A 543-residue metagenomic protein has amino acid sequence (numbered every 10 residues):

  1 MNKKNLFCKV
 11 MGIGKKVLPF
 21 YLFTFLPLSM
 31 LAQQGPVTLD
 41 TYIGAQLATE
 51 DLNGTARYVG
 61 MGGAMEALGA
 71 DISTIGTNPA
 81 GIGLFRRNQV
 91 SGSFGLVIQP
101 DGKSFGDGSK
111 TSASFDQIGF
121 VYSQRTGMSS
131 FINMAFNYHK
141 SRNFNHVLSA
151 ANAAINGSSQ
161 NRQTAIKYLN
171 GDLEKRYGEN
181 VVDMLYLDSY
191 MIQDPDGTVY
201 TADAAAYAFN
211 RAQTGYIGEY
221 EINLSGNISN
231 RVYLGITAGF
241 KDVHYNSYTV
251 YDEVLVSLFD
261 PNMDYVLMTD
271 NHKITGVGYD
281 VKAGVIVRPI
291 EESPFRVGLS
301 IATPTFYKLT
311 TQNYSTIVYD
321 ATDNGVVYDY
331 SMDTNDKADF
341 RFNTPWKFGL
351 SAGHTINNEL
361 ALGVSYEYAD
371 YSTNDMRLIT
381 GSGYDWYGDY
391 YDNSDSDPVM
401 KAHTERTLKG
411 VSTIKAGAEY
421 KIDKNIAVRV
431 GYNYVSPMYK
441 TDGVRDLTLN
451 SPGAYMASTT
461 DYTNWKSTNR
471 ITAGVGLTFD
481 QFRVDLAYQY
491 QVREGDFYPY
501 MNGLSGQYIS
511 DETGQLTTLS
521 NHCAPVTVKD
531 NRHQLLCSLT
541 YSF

Functional and structural regions predicted by a protein language model:
M1-T38, L539, F543: Bacterial Sec-dependent N-terminal signal peptides
G14-K15, T77, A418: Residue-level micro-sites within transmembrane alpha helices that shape and flank functional polar/acidic positions
Q33-L52, V121-F543: Outer-membrane beta-barrel porins/channels
A45-E66: N-terminal targeting signals for Sec/Tat export/insertion, comprising classic cleavable signal peptides
A56, L68-A154, G215-G218: Outer-membrane beta-barrel translocator/receptor signature
G62, E66-S73, L224: Long, acidic, intrinsically disordered low-complexity segments
